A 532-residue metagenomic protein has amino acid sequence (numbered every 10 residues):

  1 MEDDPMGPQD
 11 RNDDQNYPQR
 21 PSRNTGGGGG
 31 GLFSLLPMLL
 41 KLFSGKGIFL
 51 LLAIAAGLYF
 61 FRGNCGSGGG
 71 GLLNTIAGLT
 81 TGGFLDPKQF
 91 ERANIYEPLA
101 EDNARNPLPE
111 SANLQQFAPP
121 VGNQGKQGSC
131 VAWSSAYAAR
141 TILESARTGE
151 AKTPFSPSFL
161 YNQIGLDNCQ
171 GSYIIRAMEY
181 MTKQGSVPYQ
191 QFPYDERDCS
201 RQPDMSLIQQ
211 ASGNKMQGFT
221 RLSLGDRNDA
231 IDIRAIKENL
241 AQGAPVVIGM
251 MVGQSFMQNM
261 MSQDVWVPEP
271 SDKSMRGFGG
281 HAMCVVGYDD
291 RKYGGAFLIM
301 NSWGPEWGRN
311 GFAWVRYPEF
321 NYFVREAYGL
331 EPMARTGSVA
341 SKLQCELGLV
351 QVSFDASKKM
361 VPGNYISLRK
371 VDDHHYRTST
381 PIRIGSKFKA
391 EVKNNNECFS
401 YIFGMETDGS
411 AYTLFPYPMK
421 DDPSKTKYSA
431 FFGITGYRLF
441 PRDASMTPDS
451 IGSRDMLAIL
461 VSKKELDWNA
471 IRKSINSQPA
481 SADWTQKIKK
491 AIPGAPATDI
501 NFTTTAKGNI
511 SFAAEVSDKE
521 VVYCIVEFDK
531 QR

Functional and structural regions predicted by a protein language model:
M1-G128, A132-E150, C169-Y189, Y317 (+1 more regions): Structured alpha-helical subdomains that flank or immediately precede key functional sites
E2-P5, R92-A93, E97-E101, R105-E110 (+3 more regions): Predominantly the structural core of cysteine protease catalytic domains
L72, T141-R147, Q191-P193, N259-S262 (+5 more regions): Short, solvent-exposed loop/turn and secondary-structure capping segments
Q116-S129, L160-G171, T220-D226, A235-I236 (+1 more regions): Second-shell loop/turn segments in exported
G122-S134, K152, C169-Y173, N228 (+5 more regions): Extracytoplasmic/periplasmic, Sec-exported soluble proteins
C130, F278-Y288, G385-E391: Conserved beta-strand/loop element in small beta-rich adapter and peptidoglycan-binding domains
A151-N162, L298-N301: Beta-strand segments within the central parallel beta-sheet cores of soluble alpha/beta enzyme folds
R335-R532: Secretory-pathway glycoprotein ectodomains that are cysteine- and/or Ser/Thr/Pro-rich
